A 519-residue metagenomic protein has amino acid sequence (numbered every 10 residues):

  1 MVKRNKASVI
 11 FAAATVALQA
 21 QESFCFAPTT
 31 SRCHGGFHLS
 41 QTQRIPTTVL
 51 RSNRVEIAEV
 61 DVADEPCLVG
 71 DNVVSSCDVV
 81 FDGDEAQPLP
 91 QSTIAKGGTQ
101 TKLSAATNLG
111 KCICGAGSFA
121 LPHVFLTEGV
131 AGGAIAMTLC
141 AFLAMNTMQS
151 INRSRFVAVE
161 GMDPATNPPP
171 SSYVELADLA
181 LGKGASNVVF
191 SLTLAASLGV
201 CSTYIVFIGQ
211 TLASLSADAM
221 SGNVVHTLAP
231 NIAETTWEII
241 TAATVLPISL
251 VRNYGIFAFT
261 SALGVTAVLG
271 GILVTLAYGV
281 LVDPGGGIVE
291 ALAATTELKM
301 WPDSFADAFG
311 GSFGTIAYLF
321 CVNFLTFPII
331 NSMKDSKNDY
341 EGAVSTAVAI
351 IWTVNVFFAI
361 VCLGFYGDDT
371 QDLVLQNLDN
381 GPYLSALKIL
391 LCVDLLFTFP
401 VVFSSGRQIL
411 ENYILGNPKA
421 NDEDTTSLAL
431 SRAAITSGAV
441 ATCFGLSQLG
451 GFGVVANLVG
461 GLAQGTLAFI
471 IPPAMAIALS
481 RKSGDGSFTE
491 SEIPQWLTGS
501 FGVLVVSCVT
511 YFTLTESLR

Functional and structural regions predicted by a protein language model:
P46, L50-H123, E128, A144-Q149 (+1 more regions): Membrane-interface "cap" regions at the ends of multi-pass membrane proteins
P88-K96, L103, G222-T241, R252-G255 (+3 more regions): Helix-loop-helix junctions that connect adjacent transmembrane segments in multi-pass membrane transporters
G97, T101, P230-I240, T346-P382 (+3 more regions): Loop-to-transmembrane helix boundary motifs in multi-pass membrane proteins
N108, C112, P168, S172-L176 (+3 more regions): Transmembrane alpha-helical segments of multi-pass small-molecule transport proteins
G129-G133, N146-G199, Q376-K388: Transmembrane-helix boundary/entry motifs in multi-pass membrane transporters
G132-G133, M137, L263-A267, S332-F357: Junctions where cytoplasmic loops transition into the N-terminal start of transmembrane alpha-helices in multi-pass
C201, I205, Q210-A217, V265-A294 (+3 more regions): Hydrophobic alpha-helical segments and their helix-loop junctions in multi-pass secondary transporters
T442-R519: A generic transmembrane alpha-helix motif of multi-pass inner-membrane proteins
